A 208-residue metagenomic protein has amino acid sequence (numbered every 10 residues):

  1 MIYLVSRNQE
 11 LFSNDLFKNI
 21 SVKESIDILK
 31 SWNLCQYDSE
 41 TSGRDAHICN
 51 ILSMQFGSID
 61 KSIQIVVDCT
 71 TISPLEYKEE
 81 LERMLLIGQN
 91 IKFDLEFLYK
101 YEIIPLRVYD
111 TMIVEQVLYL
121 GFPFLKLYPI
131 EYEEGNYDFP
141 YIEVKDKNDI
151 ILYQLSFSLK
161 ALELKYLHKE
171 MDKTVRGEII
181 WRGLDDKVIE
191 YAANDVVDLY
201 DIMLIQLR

Functional and structural regions predicted by a protein language model:
M1-S39, R44, D60: N- or domain-start disorder-to-order transition segments that initiate the globular core
Y3-N14, D45, C49-L207: Active-site-proximal helix-loop-helix substrate-binding element of RNase H-like nuclease domains
